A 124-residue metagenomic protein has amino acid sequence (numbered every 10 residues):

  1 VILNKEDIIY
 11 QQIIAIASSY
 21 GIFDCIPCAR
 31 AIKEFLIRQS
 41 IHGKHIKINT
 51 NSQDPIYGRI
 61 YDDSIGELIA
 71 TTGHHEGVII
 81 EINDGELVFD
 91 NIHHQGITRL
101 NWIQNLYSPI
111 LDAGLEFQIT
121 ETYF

Functional and structural regions predicted by a protein language model:
V1-F124: A structural boundary/capping signal
